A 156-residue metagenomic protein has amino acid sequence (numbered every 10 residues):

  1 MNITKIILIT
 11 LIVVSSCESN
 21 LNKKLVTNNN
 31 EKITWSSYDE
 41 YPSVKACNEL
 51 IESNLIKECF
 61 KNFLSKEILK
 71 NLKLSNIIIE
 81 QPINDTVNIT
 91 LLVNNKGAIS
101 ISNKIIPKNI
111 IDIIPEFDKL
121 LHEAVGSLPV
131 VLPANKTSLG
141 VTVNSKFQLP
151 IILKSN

Functional and structural regions predicted by a protein language model:
M1-C17: Sec-dependent bacterial lipoprotein signal peptides
C17-N156: Charge-biased low-complexity segments
